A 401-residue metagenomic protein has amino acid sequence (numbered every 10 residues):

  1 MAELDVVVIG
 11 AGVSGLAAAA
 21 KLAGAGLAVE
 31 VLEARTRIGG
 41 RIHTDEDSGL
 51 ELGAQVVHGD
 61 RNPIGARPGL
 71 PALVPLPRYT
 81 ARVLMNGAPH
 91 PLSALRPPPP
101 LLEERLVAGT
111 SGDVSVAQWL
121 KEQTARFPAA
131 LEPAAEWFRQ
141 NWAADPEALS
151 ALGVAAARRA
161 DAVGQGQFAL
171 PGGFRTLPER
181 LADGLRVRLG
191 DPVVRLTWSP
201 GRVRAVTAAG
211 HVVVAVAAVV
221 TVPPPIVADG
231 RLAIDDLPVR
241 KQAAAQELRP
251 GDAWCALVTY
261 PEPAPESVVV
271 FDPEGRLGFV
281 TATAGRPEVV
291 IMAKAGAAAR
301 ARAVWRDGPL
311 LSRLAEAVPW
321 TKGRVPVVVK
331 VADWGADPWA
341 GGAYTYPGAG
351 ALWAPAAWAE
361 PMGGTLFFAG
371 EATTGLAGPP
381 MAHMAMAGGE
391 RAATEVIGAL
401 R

Functional and structural regions predicted by a protein language model:
L4-V31: N-terminal Rossmann-like FAD-binding beta1-loop-alpha1 element of flavoenzymes
S14-A17, A25, R202, E274-R401: Conserved flavin/dinucleotide-binding core of flavoenzymes
A23-E46: Glycine-rich FAD pyrophosphate-binding loop
G39, P68, L181, V219 (+6 more regions): Generic structural signal for small/hydrophobic residues in well-ordered secondary structure, especially within
G40-P63, Q140-R159: Glycine-rich active-site loop/strand segments that organize a redox cofactor
S48-G112: Dinucleotide-binding Rossmann-like beta1-alpha1 core, especially the glycine-rich loop that anchors the ADP
L106-R202, T221-L232, A253: Active-site/ligand-binding neighborhood in enzyme catalytic cores
W198, T207-E266: Central helical "cap/lid" subdomain
